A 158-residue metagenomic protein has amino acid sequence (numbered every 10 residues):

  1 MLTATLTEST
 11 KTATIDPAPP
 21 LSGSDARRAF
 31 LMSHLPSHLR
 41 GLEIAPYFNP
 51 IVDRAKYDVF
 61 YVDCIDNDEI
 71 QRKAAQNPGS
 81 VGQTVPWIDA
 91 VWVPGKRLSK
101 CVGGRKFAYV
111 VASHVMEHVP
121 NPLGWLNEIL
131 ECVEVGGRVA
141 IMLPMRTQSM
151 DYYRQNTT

Functional and structural regions predicted by a protein language model:
L2-P36: Class I SAM-dependent methyltransferase Rossmann-like catalytic core, especially the SAM/SAH-binding loop
P36, P120, E134: Short conserved AdoMet
P36-S99: Class I SAM-dependent methyltransferase SAM/SAH-binding core
N49-D53, E69, V119, T147-Y153: Short catalytic/ligand-binding loop motif for oxyanion handling, primarily in non-cytosolic enzymes, centered on
S80-V93, L98-V102, L123-T158: S-adenosyl-L-methionine-dependent methyltransferase catalytic module, highlighting the catalytic core
V110-V111: Hydrophobic beta-strand segment of the Class I
H114-H118: A short His-aromatic
